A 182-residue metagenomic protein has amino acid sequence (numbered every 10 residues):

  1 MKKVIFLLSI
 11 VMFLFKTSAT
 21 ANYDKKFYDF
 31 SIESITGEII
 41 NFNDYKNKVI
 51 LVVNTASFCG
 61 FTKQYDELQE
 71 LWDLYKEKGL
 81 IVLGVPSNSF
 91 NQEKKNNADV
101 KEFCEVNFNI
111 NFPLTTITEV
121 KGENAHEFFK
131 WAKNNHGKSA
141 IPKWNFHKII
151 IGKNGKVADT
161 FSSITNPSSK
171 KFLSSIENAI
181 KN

Functional and structural regions predicted by a protein language model:
V4-L14: Sec-dependent N-terminal signal peptides
S18-N43: N-terminal "domain-start" segment that seeds a small globular fold
F27, A98-N145: Short, internal strand/loop/helix patches that form the active-site neighborhood or redox-interaction surface
S34, N47, N54-F58: Amphipathic alpha-helical repeat scaffolds
K48-V49, F58, K63-V85, E105-F108: Conserved helix-turn-beta segment immediately C-terminal to the redox Cys motif in thioredoxin-like folds
F58-C59, P86-Q92, T118-K121, S163: Short histidine/acidic/glycine/proline-rich micro-motifs that form metal- and phosphate-coordinating active-site loops
K130, N134-N182: Thiol-/selenol-based redox modules, centered on thioredoxin-like and closely related oxidoreductase domains
